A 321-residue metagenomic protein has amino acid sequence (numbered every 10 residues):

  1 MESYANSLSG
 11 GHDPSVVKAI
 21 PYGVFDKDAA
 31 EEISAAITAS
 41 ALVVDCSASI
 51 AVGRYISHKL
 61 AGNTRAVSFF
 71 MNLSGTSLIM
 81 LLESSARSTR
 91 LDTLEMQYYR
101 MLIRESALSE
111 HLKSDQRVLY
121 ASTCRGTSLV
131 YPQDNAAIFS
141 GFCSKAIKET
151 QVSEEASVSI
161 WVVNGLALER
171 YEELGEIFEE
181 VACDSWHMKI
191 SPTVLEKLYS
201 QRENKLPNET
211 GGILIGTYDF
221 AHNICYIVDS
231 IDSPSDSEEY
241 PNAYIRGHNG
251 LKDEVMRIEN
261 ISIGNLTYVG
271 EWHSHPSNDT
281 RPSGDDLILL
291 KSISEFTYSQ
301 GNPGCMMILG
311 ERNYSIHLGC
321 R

Functional and structural regions predicted by a protein language model:
M1-V16: Glycine-rich phosphate-binding loop and adjoining beta1-alpha1-beta2 segment of Rossmann-like nucleotide-binding folds
P14-V16, N63, N265, P303: A generic structural signal for alpha->beta connector loops
K18-I20, L42-V44, R65-F69, W272 (+1 more regions): Hydrophobic/aromatic beta-strand patches that form the interior of the parallel beta-sheet core in alpha/beta enzyme
P21-A30: Conserved SAM/SAH-binding loop
A29-T38: Short amphipathic alpha-helix with an adjacent loop that forms part of the alpha/beta core around
I33-S34, G53-L60, L290-F296: Short amphipathic alpha-helical segments and helix-helix/interface helices
T38-L42, C46-D184: Glycine-rich phosphate/adenylate-binding loop
E173-Y268, P276-R321: Conserved beta-strand-loop surface patch within small alpha/beta domains used for substrate/adaptor or ligand engagement
